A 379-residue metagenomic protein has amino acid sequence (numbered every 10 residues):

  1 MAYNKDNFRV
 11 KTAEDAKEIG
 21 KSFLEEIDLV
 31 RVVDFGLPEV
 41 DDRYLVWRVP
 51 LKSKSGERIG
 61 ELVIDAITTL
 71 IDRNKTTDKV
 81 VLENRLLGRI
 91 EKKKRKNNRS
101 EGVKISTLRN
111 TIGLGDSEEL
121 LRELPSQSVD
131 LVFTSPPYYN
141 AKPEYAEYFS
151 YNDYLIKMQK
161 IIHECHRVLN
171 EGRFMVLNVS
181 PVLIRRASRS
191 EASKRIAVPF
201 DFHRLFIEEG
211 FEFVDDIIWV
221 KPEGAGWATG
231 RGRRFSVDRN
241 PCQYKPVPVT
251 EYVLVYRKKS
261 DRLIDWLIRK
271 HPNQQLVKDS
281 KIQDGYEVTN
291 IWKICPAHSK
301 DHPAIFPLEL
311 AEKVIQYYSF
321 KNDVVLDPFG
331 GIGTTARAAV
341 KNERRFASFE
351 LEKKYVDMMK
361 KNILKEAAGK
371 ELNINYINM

Functional and structural regions predicted by a protein language model:
M1-P38: Short, non-transmembrane alpha-helical segments in secretory-pathway proteins
A2-N7, E57-I59, I71, T76: Long, contiguous binding/interaction regions
I27-I67: Exposed beta-strand-loop-beta-strand "reactive/processing" segments of non-cytosolic proteins
E61, R73-T77, L263-K270: Short, charged, solvent-exposed linker or helix-capping segments at domain edges/interfaces that act as flexible hinges
A66-I90: A short, surface-exposed interaction/processing loop segment used at functional sites
N84-K104: DnaQ-like (DEDDh/DEDDy) 3′-5′ exonuclease domain used for proofreading and 3′-end trimming on nucleic acids
N97-M358: Core catalytic lobe of class I
E101-T107, K360-I377: Short, conserved SAM-binding/catalytic segment of Class I S-adenosyl-L-methionine-dependent methyltransferases
